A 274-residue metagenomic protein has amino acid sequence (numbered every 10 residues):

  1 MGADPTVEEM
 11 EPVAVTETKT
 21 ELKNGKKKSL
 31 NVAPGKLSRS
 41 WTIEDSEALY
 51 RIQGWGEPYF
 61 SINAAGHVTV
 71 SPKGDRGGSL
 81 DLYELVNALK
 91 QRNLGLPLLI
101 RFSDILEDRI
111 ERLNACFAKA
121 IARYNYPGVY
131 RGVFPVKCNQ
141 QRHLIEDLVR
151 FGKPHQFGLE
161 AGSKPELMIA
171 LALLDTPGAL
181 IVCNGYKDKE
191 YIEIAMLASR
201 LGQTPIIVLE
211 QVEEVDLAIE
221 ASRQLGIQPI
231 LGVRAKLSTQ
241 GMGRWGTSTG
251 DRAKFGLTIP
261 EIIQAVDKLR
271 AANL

Functional and structural regions predicted by a protein language model:
G2-G95: Conserved, well-structured core domains of diverse proteins
D4-E8, G25-A33, L99-I105, Q141 (+4 more regions): Proteins with a high burden of low-complexity, intrinsically disordered sequence enriched in S/T/G/P/A and R, requiring
E8-E11, E17, E21, E44-E47 (+11 more regions): Glutamate identity and glutamate-enriched acidic tracts
N31-G35, L49-G66, Q91-P97, A118-K119 (+4 more regions): Short charge-dense sequence patches
G35-L37, I43-D45, G77, D81-A88 (+6 more regions): Amphipathic, alpha-helical segments enriched in basic
S40-I43, Y50-I52, L80, L113-F117 (+4 more regions): Short amphipathic alpha-helical surface micro-motifs
E57, I62-Q140: Low-complexity, highly charged intrinsically disordered N-terminal segments that act as targeting/localization
Y126-L274: Active-site-proximal beta-alpha core segment in soluble small-molecule metabolic enzymes
